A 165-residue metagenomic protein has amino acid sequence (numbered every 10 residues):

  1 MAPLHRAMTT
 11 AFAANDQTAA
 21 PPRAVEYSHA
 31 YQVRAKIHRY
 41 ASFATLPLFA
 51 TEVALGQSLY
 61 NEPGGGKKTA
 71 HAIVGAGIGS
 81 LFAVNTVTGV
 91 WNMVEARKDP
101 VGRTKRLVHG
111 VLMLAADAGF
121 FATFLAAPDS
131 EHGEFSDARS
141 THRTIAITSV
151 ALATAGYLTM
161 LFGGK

Functional and structural regions predicted by a protein language model:
M1-I73, L81-R103, G163-K165: N-terminal targeting leaders of membrane proteins
Y40-A54, A76-W91, V108-L125, T144-L161: Membrane-active amphipathic alpha-helices enriched in small hydrophobic residues
L59-P63, A76, D129, G133: Charge-rich, low-complexity amphipathic helices in intrinsically disordered tails/linkers adjacent to domains
K67-G77, G102, R106, S136-T148: Short, charged, amphipathic alpha-helical segments
F124-T141: Membrane-helix boundary connector in multi-pass membrane proteins
